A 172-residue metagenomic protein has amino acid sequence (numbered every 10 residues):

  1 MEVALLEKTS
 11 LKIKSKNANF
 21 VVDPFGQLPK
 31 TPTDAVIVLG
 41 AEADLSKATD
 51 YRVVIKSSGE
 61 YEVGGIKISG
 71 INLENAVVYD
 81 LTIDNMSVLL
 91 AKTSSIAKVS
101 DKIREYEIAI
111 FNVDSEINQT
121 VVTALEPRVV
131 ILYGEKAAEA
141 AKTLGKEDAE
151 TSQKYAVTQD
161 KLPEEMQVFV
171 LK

Functional and structural regions predicted by a protein language model:
M1-P32, A41-I108, V113-T120, E150-K172: Core dinuclear metal-dependent hydrolase active-site scaffold
I37-A41, I110-N112, R128-E135: Short internal beta-strands
S57, E126-L132, A137-T151: Conserved beta-sheet core of the metallophosphoesterase superfamily
V122-A124: Short, surface-exposed basic-aromatic patches at helix termini and helix-loop junctions that form
